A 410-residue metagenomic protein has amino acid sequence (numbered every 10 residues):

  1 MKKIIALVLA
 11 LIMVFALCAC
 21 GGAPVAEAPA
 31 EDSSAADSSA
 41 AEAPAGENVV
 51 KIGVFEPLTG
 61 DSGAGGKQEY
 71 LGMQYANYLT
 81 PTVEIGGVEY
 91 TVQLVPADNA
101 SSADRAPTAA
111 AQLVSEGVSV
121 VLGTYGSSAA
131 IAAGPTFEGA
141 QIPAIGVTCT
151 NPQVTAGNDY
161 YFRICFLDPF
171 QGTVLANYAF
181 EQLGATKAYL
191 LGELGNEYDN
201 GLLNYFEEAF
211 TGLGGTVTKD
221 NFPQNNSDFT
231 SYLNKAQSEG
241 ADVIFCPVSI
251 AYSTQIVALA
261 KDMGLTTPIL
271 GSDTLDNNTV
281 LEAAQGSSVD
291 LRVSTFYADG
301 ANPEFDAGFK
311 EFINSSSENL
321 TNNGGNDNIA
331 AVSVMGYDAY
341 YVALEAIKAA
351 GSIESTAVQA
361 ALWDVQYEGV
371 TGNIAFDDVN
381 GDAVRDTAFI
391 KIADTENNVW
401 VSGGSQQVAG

Functional and structural regions predicted by a protein language model:
M1-K51, T82-V88, S115, Q406-G410: Short, low-complexity disordered leader/linker segments with a strong preference for bacterial N-terminal type II
G46, G53-Q74, A97-A103, Y125-S128 (+2 more regions): Extracytoplasmic "Venus flytrap"
V54-E56, L113-Y125, I145-V147, K187-G192 (+5 more regions): Periplasmic-binding protein-like
A64-L71, T82-T155, I164, F222-F229 (+1 more regions): Beta-alpha junction/loop-to-helix N-cap segments that form part of ligand/metal-binding clefts
F137-A140, L203-D299: Extracellular/periplasmic bilobed ligand-binding domains
Y161-N221, V243: An alpha-beta-alpha
A260-Y337, I392-N397, S402-V408: Extracellular/periplasmic periplasmic-binding protein-like sensory domains
S317-V334, L344-V399: Segments of small-molecule ligand-sensing domains
